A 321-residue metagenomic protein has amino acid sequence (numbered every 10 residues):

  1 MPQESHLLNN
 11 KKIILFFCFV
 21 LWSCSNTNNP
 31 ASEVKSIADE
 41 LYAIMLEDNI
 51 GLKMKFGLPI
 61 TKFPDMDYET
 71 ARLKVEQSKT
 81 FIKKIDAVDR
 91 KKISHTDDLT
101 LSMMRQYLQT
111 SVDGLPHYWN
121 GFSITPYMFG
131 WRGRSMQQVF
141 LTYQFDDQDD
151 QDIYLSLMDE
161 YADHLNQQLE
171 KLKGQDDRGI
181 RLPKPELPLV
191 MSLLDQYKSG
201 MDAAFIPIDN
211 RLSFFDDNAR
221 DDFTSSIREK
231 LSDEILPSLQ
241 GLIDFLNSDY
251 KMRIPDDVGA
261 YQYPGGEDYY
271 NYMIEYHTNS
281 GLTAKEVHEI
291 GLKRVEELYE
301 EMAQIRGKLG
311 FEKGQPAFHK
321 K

Functional and structural regions predicted by a protein language model:
P2-I13: Bacterial N-terminal signal peptides that target proteins for export
E4, W22-C24: Intrinsically disordered, low-complexity segments enriched in Ser/Pro/Gly/Ala and basic residues
I14-W22: Bacterial N-terminal signal peptides
C24-K321: N-terminal maturation segment of proteins
